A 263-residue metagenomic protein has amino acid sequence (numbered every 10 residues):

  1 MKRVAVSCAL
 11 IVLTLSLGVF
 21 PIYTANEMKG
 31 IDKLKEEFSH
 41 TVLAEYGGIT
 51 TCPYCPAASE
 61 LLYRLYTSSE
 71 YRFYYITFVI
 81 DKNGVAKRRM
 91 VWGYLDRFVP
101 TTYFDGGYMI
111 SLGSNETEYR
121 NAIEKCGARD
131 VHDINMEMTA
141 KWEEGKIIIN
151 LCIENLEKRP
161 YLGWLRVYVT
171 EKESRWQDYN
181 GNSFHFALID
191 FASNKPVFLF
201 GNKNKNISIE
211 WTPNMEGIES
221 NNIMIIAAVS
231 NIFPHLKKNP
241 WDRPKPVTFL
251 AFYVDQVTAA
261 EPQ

Functional and structural regions predicted by a protein language model:
M1-G30, C52, A260-Q263: Secretory targeting signatures
K2, Y23-E36, H40, T117 (+2 more regions): Polar/charged alpha-helical tracts
V19, T67-S68, A122-I123: Alpha-helix boundary/interfacial micro-motifs
I31-F73: Local sequence-structure signature of Cys/Sec-based thiol-disulfide redox active-site neighborhoods
S39, Y71-Q263: Short, conserved sequence motifs used for protein processing/export or organelle targeting and for catalysis
